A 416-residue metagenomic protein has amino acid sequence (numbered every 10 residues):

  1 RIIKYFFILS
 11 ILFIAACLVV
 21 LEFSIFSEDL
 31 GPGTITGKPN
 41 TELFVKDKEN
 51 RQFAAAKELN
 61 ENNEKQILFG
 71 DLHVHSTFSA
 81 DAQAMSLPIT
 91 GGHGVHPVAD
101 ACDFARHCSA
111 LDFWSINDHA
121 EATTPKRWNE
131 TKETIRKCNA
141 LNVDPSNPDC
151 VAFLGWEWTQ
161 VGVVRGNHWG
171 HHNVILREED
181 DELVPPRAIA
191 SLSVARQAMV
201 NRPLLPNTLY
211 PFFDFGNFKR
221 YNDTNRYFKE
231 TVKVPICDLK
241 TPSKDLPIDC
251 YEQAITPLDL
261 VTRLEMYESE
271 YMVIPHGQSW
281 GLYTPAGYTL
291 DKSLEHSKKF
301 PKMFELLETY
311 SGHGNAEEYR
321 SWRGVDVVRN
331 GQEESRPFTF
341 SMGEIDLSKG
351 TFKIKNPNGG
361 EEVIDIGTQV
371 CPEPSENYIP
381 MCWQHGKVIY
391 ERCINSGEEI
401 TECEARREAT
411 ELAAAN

Functional and structural regions predicted by a protein language model:
K4-F13, C17-N416: Extended, charged catalytic domains and RNA/DNA-binding interfaces, predominantly in divalent-metal-using enzymes
